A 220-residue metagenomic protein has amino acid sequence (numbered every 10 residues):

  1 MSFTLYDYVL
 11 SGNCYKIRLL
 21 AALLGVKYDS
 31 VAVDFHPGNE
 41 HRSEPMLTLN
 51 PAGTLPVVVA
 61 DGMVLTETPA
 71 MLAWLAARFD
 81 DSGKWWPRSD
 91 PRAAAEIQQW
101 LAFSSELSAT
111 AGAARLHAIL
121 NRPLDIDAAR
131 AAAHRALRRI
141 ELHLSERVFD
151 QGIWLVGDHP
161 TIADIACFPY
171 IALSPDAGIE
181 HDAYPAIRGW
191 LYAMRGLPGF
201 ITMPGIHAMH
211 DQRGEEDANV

Functional and structural regions predicted by a protein language model:
M1-L10, Y15-D127, A131, E146 (+1 more regions): GST-like domain detector, emphasizing the conserved glutathione-binding G-site in the N-terminal thioredoxin-like
F35-H36, R188, A208-M209: Conserved beta-strand edge residues that scaffold enzyme active sites
G38-E40, L191, D211-Q212: Generic structural signal for helix capping and beta-alpha/helix-loop junctions
A70, A186, G199: Residue-level recognition of oxygen-bearing side chains
R92, Q99-G196: GST-like fold's C-terminal all-alpha helical module
M203: Charged phosphate-binding loop/patch that engages nucleotide di/tri-phosphates or the phosphate backbone of nucleic
H207-V220: Acidic/histidine-enriched, glycine/proline-rich intrinsically disordered or flexible terminal extensions
